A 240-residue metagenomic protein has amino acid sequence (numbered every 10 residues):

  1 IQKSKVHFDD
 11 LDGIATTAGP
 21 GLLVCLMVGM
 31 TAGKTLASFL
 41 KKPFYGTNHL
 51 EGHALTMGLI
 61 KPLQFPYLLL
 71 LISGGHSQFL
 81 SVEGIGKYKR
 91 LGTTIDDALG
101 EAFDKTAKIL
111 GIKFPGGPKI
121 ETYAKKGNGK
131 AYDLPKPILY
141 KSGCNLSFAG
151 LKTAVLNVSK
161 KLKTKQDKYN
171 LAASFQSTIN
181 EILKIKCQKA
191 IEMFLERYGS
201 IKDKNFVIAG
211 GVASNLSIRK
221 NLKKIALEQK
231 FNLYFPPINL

Functional and structural regions predicted by a protein language model:
I1-K34, S38: Short beta-strand-loop/turn "lid" adjacent to the catalytic site in phosphate-handling enzymes
T16, F44-H49, G116, I208 (+1 more regions): General beta-strand structural signal in soluble alpha/beta enzymes
T16-G19, L36, S73-G75, F206-N215: Glycine-rich beta-strand-to-loop/alpha-helix junction loops that act as flexible
G46-L68: Conserved phosphate-binding catalytic cores of ATP/NTP-utilizing and phosphoryl-transfer enzymes
N48, S73, G84-N128, K152-K163: Glycine-rich phosphate-binding loop plus the immediately following alpha-helix
H53-T56, Y234-L240: Glycine-rich phosphate-binding/hydrolytic loop that grips phosphoryl groups
L69-L71, S77-S81: Short beta-strand scaffold segments in enzyme catalytic cores
E121-F206, N215-L233: A contiguous, well-structured pocket-lining segment that forms one wall/lid of small-molecule binding clefts in soluble
